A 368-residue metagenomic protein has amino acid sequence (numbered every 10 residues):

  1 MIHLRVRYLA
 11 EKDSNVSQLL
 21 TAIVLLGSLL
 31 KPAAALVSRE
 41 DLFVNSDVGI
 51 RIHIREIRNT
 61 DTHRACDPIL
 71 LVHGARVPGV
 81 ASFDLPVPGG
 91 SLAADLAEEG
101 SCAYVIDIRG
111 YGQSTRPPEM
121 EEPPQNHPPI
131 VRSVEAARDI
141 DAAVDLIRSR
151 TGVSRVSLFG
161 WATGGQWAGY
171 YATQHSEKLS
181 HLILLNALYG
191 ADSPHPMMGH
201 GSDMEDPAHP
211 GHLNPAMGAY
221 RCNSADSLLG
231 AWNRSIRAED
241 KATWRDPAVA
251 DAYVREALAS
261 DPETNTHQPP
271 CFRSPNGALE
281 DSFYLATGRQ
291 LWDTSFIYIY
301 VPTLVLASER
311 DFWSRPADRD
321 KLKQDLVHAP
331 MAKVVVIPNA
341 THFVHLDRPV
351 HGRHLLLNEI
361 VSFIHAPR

Functional and structural regions predicted by a protein language model:
L36-H63: N-terminal cap/lid segment of alpha/beta-hydrolase-fold proteins
D61-Y104: Short, surface-exposed "cap/lid" segments of acyl-processing enzymes
Q125-R150: Alpha/beta-hydrolase active-site loop
T151-A162: Alpha/beta-hydrolase fold nucleophile elbow
S193-L306: Alpha/beta-hydrolase
F312-D318: Conserved alpha/beta-hydrolase "acid-adjacent" motif
V327-F343: Catalytic histidine neighborhood in serine/cysteine hydrolases with alpha/beta-hydrolase-type architecture
A340-R353: Catalytic histidine-centered segment of alpha/beta-hydrolase-like enzymes
